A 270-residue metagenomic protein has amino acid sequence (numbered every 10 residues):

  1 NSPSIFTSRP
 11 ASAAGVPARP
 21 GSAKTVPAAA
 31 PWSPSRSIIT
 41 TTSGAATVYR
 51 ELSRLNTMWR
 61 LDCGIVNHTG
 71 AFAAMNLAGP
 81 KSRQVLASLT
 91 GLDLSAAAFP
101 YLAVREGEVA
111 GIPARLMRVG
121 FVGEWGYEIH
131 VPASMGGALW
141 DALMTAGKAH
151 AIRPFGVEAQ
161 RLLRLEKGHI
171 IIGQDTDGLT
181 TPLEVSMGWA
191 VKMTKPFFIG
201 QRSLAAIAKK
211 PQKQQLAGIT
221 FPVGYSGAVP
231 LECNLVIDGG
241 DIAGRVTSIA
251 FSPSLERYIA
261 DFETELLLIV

Functional and structural regions predicted by a protein language model:
S2-S4, S8, S12-G15, P20-S22 (+1 more regions): Intrinsically disordered, low-complexity segments enriched in small polar residues
T7-R9, P27, T40, L266: Serine/threonine-rich, low-complexity intrinsically disordered segments
A13-A14, V26, C63, C233: Generic recognition of cysteine residues
T40-V270: Conserved, structured C-terminal
